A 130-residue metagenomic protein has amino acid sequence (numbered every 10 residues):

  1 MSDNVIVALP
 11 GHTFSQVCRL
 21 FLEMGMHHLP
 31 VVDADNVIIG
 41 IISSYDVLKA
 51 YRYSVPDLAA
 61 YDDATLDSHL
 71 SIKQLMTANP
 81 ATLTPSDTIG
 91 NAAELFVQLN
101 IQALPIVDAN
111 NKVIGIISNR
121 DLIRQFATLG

Functional and structural regions predicted by a protein language model:
M1-N4, S43-A81, T88-I89, A93-V97 (+1 more regions): Tandem CBS (Bateman) regulatory domains
V7, V37, D62-L66, K112: A generic helix-loop boundary/linker signal
A8-G25, V31-D35, T82-N100, V107 (+2 more regions): The conserved cystathionine-beta-synthase
F21, L29-D46, F96, L104-D121: A glycine-centered beta-loop-beta connector
